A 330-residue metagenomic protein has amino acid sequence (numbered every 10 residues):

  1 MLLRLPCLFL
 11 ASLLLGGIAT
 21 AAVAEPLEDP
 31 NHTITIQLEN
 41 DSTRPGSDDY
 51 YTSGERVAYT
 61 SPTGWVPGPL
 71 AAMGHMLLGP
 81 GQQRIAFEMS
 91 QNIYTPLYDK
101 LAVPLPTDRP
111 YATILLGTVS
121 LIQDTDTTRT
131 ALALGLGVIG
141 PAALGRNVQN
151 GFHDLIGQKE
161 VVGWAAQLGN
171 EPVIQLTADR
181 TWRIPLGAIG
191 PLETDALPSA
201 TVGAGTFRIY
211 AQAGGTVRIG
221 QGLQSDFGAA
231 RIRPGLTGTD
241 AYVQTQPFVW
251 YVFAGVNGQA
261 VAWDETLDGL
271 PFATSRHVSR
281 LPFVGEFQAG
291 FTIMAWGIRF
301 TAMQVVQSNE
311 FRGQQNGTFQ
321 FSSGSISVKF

Functional and structural regions predicted by a protein language model:
P6-G17: Bacterial N-terminal signal peptides
A24-N31, T63-Q83, D124-A131, I184-A196 (+2 more regions): Short loop/turn motifs that connect adjacent beta-strands in outer-membrane beta-barrel proteins
A24-P67, M89, Y94-D99, Q259-L267: Short glycine/proline- and aromatic-enriched beta-strand/turn motifs that initiate or cap beta-hairpins
N31, L97-L101, Q221-F330: Outer membrane beta-barrel transmembrane domains
I34-N40, F87-I93, L134-G140, R180 (+6 more regions): Transmembrane beta-barrel strands of outer-membrane/channel proteins
D49-E55, Q83, Y111-L115, T130 (+7 more regions): Residues that define the transmembrane beta-barrel architecture of outer-membrane proteins
A58-T60, S120-I122, D179-R183, T216-G220 (+2 more regions): Transmembrane beta-barrel domains of outer membrane proteins
L78-V148: Long, hydrophobic/aromatic-enriched structural stretches that serve as scaffold segments
